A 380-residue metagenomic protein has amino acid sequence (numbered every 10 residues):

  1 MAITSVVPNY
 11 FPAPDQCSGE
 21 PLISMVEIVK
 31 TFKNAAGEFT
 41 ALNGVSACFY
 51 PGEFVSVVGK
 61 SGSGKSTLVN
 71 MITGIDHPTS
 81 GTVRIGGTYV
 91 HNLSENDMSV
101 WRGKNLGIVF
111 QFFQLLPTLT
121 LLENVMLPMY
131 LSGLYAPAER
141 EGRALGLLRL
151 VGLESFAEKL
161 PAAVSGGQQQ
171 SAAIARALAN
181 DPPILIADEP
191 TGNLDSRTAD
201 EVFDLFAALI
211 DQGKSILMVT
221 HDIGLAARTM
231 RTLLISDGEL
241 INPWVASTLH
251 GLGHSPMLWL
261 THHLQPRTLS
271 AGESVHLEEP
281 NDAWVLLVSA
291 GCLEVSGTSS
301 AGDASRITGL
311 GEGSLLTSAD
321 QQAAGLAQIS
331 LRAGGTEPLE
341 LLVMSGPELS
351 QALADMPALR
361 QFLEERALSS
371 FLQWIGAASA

Functional and structural regions predicted by a protein language model:
M1-T31: ABC-family P-loop ATPase nucleotide-binding domain
G19-M218, I223-A226: ABC family nucleotide-binding domain
T79-T82, D237, A283-W284, A290: Conserved coupling/switch loops of ABC nucleotide-binding domains, chiefly the family-specific signature
R228-L234: Conserved catalytic segment of ABC-fold P-loop ATPases
S236-E273, G311, Q321-Q322, L359-R366: Cyclic nucleotide-binding regulatory module and flanking cytosolic helices
P256-H263, A327-S330, P347-A380: A small-molecule sensor/coupling module
L269, E273-E337, E364, L368: Cyclic nucleotide-binding regulatory domains
E340-M344: A short hydrophobic beta-strand segment most commonly corresponding to one strand of the jelly-roll/cupin
